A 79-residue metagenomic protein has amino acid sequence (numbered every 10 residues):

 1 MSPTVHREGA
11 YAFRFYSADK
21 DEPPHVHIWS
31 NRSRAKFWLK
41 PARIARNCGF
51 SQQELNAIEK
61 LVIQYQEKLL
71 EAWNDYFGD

Functional and structural regions predicted by a protein language model:
M1, N31-R32, I63, N74: A broad, low-specificity signal for short, low-complexity segments enriched in glycine/proline and polar/charged
M1-Y11: Negatively charged, low-complexity tracts enriched in Asp/Glu with abundant Ser/Thr
V5, I44-N47, Y65, L69: Generic preference for hydrophobic/aromatic residues in regular secondary structure cores
E8, H27-W29, E67-K68: Compositionally biased, intrinsically disordered low-complexity segments enriched in polar/proline residues
R14-Q52: A short, structured beta-strand/loop element
Q52-D79: C-terminal structural segments of small proteins and small subunits
